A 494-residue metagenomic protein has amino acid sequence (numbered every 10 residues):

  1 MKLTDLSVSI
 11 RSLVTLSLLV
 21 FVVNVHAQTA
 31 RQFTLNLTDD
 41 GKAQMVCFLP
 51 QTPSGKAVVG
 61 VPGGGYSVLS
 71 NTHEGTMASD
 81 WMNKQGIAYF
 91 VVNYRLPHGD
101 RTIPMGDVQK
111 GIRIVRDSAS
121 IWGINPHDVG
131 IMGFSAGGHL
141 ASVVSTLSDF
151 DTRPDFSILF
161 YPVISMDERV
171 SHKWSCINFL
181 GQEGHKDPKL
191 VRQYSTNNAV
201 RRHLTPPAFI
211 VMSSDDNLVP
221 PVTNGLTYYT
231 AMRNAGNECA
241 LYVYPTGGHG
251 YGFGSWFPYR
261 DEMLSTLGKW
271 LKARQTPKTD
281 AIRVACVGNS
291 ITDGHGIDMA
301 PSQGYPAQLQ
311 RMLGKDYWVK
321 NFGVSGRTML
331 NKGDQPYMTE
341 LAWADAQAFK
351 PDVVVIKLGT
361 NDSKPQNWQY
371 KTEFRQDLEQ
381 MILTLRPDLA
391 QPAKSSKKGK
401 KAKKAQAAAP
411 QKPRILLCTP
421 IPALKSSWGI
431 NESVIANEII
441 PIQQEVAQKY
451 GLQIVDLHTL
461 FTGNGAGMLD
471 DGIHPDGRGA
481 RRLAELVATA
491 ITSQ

Functional and structural regions predicted by a protein language model:
V46, L226-K278, D345, D470-I473 (+2 more regions): C-terminal catalytic histidine-bearing segment of alpha/beta-hydrolase fold enzymes
S70-T72, M77, F90-P126, G254-E262: Catalytic nucleophile-loop/oxyanion-hole region of alpha/beta-hydrolase and closely related hydrolase-like folds
K110-S175, V191, T196: Primarily recognizes the serine-hydrolase "nucleophile elbow" in alpha/beta-hydrolase and SGNH/GDSL folds
K173, A281-A285, I291-E379: Conserved SGNH/GDSL esterase-like catalytic core that processes O-acyl groups on lipids and polysaccharides
F209-D216: Short beta-strand/loop motif that positions the catalytic acidic residue of the alpha/beta-hydrolase fold
N217-N224: Conserved alpha/beta-hydrolase "acid-adjacent" motif
G248-G254, I297, Q366, P420-Q494: Catalytic His-Asp segment of secreted/periplasmic serine-dependent ester chemistry enzymes
K357-N361, T384-N437: Active-site segments of SGNH/GDSL-like serine hydrolases that catalyze O-acetyl group transfer/hydrolysis on lipids
